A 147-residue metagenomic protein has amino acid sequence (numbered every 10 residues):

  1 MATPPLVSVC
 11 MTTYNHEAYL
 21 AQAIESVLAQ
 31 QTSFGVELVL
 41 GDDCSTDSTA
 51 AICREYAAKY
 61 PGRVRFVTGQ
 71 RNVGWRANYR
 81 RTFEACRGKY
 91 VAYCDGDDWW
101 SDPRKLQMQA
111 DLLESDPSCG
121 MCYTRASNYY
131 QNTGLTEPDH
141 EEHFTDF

Functional and structural regions predicted by a protein language model:
M1-F147: Nucleotide-sugar donor-binding/catalytic module of glycosyltransferases that assemble extracellular/cell-envelope
